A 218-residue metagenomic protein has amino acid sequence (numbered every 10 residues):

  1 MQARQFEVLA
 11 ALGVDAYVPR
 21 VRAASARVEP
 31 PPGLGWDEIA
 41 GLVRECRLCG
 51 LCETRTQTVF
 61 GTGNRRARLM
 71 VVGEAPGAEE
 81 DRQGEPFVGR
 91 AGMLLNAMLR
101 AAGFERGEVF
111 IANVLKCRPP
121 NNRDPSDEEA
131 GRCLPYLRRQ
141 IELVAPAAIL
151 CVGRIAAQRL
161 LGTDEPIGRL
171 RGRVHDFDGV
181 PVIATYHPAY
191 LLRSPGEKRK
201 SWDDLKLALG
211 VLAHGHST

Functional and structural regions predicted by a protein language model:
Q2-T218: A polyanion-binding, active-site-adjacent surface
